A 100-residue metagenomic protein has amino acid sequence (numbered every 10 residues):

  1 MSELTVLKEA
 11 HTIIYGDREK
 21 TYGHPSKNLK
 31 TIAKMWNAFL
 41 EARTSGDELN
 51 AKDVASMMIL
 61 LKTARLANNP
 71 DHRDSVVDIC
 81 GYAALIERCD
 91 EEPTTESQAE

Functional and structural regions predicted by a protein language model:
M1-E100: Intrinsically disordered, low-complexity regulatory regions that flank transcription factor DNA-binding cores
